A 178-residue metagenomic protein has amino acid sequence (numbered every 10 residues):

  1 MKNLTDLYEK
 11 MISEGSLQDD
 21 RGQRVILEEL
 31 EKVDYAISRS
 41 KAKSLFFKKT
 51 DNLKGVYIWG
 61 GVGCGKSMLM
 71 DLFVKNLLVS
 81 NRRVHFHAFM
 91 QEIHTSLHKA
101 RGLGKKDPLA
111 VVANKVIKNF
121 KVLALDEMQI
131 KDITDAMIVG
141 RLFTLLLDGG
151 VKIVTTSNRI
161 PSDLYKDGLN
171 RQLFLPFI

Functional and structural regions predicted by a protein language model:
S16-F47: N-terminal pre-Walker A segment at the start of P-loop NTPase domains
K49-I58, K121: Pre-Walker A (Motif I) flank of P-loop NTPase domains
G63: Walker A (P-loop) phosphate-binding loop of P-loop NTPases
K66: Conserved lysine of the Walker
N76-L103, V111-N114: AAA+/P-loop NTPase substrate/partner-engagement loops
H98-T144: Conserved nucleotide-sensing/catalytic segment adjacent to the nucleotide-binding pocket in NTP-handling enzymes
I130-I178: Replace "adjacent to P-loop NTPase cores in ATP/GTP-dependent enzymes" with "adjacent to NTP-binding cores
